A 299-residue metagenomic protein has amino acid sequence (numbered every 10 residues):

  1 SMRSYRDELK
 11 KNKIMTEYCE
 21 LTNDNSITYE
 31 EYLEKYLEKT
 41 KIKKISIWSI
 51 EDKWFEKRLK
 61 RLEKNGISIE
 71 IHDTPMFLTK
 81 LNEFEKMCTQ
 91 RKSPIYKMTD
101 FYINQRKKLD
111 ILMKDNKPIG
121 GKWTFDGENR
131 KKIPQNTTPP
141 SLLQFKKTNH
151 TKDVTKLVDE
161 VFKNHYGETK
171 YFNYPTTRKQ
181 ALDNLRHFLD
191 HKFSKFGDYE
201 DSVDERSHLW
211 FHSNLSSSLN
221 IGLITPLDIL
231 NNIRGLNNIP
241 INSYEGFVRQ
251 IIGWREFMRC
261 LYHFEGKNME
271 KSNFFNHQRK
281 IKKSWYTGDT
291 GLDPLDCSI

Functional and structural regions predicted by a protein language model:
S1-L21: N-terminal beta-strand-loop-alpha-helix module at the start of alpha/beta ligand-binding or catalytic domains
C19-E20, I47-I50, H72, I221 (+1 more regions): Short His-Asn-centered micro-motif
L21-I27: Acidic-and-aromatic substrate-binding clefts and catalytic sites of carbohydrate-active enzymes
Y29-T177: Beta-rich, aromatic/charged-enriched effector core domains that present basic-aromatic interfaces for binding
K108-R249, M258: Glycine/tryptophan-enriched, flexible segments
I252-K267: Conserved alpha-helical segments that form or flank metal/cofactor-binding pockets of metalloenzymes
G266-I299: Active-site-adjacent "gating/activation" loops or surface patches in catalytic cores
